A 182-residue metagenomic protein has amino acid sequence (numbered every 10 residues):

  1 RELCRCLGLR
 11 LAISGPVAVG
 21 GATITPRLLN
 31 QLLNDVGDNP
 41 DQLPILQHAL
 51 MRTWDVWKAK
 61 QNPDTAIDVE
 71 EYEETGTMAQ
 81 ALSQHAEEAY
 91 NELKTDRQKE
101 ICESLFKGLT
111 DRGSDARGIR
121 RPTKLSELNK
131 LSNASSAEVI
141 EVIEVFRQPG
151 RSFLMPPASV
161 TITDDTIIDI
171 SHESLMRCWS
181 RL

Functional and structural regions predicted by a protein language model:
R1-L182: Amphipathic helix/helix-loop-helix segment enriched in hydrophobic residues with interspersed Lys/Arg and occasional
